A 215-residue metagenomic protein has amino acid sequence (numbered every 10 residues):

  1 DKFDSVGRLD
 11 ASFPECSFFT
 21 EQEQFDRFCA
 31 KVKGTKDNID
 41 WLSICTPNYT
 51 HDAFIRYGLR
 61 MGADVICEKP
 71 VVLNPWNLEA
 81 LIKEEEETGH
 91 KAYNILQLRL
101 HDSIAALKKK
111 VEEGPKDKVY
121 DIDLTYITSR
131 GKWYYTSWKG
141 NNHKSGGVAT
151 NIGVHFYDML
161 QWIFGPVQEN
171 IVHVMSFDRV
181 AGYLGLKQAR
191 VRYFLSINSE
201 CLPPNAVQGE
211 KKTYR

Functional and structural regions predicted by a protein language model:
D1-Q22: NAD(P)-binding Rossmann-fold cofactor-contacting core
L9-C16, L202-R215: C-terminal glycine/acidic-rich active-site capping loop/insertion
S17-E84: Beta-loop-alpha module in the N-terminal Rossmann-like domain of NAD(P)-dependent dehydrogenases, especially those
V32-G34, Y49, V72-K132: A contiguous active-site-proximal alpha/beta segment in oxidoreductase catalytic domains
D37, D117, G165: Structured loop/turn residues at beta-strand edges in well-structured enzyme cores
D40, A63, H90-A92, K118 (+1 more regions): Short, well-ordered coil/turn segments that N-cap beta-strands
W41, A53, A80, D102 (+3 more regions): Alpha-helical elements of Rossmann-like donor-binding domains used by nucleotide-donor carbohydrate transfer enzymes
Y135-K211: Rossmann-like dinucleotide-binding domain that binds NAD(P)(H)
